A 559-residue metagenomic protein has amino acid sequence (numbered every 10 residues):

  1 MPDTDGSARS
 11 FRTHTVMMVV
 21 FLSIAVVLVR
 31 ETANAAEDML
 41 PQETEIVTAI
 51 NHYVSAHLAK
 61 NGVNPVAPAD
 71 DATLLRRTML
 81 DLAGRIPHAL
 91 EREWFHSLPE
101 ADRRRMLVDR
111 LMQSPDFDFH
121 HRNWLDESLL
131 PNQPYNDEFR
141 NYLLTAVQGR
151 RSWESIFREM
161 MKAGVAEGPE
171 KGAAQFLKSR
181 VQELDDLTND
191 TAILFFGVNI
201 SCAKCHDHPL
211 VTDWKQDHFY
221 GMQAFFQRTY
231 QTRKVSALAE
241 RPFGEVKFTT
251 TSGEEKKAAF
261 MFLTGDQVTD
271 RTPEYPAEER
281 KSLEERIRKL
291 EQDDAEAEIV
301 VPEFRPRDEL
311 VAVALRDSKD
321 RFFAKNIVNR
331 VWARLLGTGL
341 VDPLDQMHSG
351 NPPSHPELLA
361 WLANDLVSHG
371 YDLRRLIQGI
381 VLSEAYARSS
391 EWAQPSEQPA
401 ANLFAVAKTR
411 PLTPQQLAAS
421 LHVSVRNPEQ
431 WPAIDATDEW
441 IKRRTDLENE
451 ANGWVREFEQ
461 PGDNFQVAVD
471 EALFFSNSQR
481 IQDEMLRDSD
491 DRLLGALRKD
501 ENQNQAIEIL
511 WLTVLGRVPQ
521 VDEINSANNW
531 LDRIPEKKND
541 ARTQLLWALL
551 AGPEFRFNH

Functional and structural regions predicted by a protein language model:
M1-T13: N-terminal secretory signal peptides that target proteins for export/translocation
V16-V27: Bacterial N-terminal signal peptides
A33-E37: Boundary at the C-terminal end of the N-terminal hydrophobic targeting segment
T44-R76, I86-D116, H121, L129-P432 (+3 more regions): Primarily short, surface-exposed interaction patches in extracytoplasmic proteins
L80-D81: Post-BTB helical module
L125: Active-site segment of extracytoplasmic enzymes that catalyze sulfate/phosphate-ester chemistry
H422-S476, Q482-L486: Long, His/Glu/Asp-enriched segments that create or flank divalent metal/ion-associated functional microenvironments
